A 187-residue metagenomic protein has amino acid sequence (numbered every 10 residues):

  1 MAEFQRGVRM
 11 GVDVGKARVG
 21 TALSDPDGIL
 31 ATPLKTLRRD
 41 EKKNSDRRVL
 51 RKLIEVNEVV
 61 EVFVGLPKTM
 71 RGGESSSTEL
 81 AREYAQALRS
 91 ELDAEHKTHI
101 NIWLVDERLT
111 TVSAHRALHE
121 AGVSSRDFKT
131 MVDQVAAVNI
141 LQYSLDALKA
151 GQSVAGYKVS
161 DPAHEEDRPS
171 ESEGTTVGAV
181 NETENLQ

Functional and structural regions predicted by a protein language model:
A2-R9, K16-Q187: Phosphate- and other anionic-substrate recognition elements at nucleic-acid/protein interfaces
